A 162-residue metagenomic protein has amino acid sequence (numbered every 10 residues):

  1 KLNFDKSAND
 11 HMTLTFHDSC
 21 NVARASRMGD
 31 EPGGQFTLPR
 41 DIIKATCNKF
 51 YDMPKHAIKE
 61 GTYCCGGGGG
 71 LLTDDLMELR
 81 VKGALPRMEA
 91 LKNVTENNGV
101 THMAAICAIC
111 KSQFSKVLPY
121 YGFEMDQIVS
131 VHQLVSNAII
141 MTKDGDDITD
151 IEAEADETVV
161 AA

Functional and structural regions predicted by a protein language model:
K1-A162: Iron-sulfur cluster-binding electron-transfer modules in prokaryotic oxidoreductases
